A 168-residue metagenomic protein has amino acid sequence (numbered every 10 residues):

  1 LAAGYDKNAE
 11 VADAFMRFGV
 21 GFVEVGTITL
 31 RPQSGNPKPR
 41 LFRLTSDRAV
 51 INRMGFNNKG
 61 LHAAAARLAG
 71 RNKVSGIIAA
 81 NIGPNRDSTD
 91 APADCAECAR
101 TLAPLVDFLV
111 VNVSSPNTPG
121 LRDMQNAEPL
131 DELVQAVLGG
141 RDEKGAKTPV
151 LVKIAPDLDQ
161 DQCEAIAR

Functional and structural regions predicted by a protein language model:
L1-A3, G21-V25, N52, I78-I82 (+2 more regions): Hydrophobic faces of well-ordered beta-strands that scaffold small-molecule active sites in alpha/beta enzyme cores
A2-D6, E10-R31: Active-site cofactor/substrate anionic-group-binding motifs, chiefly glycine- and Lys/Arg-rich phosphate-binding loops
K7, T29, P84-R86, S115-N117 (+1 more regions): Active-site-proximal loop/turn and secondary-structure-junction residues that shape catalytic pockets, frequently
M16, A65-N72, V134-G145: Surface-exposed amphipathic alpha-helices with a cationic face
G26-I77: A gly/proline- and charged-residue-enriched helix-loop-helix capping module
R48-K59, A80-P92, G120-D123: Flexible, glycine/proline-enriched loop segments at strand-loop-helix junctions that form or flank small-ligand binding
V74-R86, R141-P149: N-terminal small/glycine-rich loop or linker at the start of catalytic domains across soluble metabolic enzymes
D90-R168: Alpha/beta enzyme core
